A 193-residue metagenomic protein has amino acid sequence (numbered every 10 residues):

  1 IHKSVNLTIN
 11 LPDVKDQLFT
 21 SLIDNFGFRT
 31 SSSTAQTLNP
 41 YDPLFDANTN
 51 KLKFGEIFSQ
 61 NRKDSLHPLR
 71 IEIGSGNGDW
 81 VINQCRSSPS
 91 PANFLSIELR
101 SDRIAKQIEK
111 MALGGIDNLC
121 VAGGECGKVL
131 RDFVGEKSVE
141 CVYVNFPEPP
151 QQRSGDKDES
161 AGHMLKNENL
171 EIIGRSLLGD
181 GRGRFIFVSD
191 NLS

Functional and structural regions predicted by a protein language model:
I1-I71, D79-S87: S-adenosyl-L-methionine
P68-K128: SAM cofactor-binding core of SAM-dependent methyltransferases, primarily the Rossmann-like beta-alpha-beta module
D102-A105, S160-A161, F185: Conserved nucleotide-cofactor-binding alpha/beta core module
R131-C141, F146: A short acidic, Gly/Pro-enriched loop at the edge of an enzyme's catalytic core that lines a small-molecule cofactor
Q152-M164: Glycine/threonine-rich flexible loop motifs
S154-D156, V188-S193: Conserved class I S-adenosyl-L-methionine
M164-G181: A short glycine-rich, Lys/Arg-flanked "PGG" loop and its adjoining helix->strand segment in the class I
G181-S189: Conserved beta-strand signature within the Rossmann-like core of class I S-adenosyl-L-methionine
